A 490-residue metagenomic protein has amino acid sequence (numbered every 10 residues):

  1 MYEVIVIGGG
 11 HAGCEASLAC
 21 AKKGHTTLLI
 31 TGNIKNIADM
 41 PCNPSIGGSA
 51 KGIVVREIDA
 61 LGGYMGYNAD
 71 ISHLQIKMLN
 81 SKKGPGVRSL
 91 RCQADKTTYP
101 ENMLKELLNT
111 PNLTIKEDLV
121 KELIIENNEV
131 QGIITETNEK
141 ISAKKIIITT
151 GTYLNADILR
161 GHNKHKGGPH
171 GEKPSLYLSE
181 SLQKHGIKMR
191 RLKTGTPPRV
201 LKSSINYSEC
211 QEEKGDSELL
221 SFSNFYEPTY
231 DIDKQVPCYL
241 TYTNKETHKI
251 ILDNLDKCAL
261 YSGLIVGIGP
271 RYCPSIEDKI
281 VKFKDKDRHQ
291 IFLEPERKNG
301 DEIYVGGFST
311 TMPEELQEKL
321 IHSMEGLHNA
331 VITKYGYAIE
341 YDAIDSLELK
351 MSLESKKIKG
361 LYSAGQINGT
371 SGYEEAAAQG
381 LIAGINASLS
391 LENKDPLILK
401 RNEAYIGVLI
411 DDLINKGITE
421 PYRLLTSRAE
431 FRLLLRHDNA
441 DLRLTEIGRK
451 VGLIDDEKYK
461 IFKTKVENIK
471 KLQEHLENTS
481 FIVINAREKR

Functional and structural regions predicted by a protein language model:
M1-A12: Beta1/beta-strand and adjacent pyrophosphate-binding region of the FAD-binding site in flavoprotein oxidoreductases
L18-I124, T137, T149-K166, K173 (+3 more regions): Conserved N-terminal/central alpha/beta ligand/cofactor-binding core
A21-L28, N109-L113, M324-H328, K356 (+2 more regions): Secondary-structure transition/capping motifs at alpha-helix termini and the adjoining loop/turn into the next element
I71-K105, R190-K359, S363, I367 (+1 more regions): Mobile, glycine/GP-rich and aromatic-enriched active-site lid/loop segments adjacent to catalytic centers
E136-K145: Core beta-strand elements of the Rossmann-like FAD/NAD(P) dinucleotide-binding domain in flavoenzyme oxidoreductases
K145, T150-L154, M312-P313, E325: Glycine-/small-residue-rich beta->alpha transition segments that form the dinucleotide
K164-G171, Y304, N368-S388: A conserved FAD-binding loop/helix module that cradles the flavin
H328, L381, A387-S388, N393-R490: Non-catalytic terminal regions with compositionally biased, polar/charged low complexity
